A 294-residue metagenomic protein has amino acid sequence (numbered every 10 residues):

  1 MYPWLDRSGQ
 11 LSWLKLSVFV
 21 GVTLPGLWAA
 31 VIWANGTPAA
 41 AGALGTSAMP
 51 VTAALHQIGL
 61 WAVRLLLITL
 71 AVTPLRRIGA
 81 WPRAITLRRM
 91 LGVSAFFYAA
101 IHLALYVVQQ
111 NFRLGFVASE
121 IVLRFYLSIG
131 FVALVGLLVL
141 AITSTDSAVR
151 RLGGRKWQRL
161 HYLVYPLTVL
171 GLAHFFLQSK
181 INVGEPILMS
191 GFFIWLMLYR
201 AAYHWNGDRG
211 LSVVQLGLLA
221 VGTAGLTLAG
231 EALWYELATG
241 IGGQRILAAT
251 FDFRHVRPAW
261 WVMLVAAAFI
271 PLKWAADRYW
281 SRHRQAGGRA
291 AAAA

Functional and structural regions predicted by a protein language model:
M1-A294: Membrane-embedded alpha-helical bundles that constitute the cytochrome b-like, heme-associated redox core of multi-pass
